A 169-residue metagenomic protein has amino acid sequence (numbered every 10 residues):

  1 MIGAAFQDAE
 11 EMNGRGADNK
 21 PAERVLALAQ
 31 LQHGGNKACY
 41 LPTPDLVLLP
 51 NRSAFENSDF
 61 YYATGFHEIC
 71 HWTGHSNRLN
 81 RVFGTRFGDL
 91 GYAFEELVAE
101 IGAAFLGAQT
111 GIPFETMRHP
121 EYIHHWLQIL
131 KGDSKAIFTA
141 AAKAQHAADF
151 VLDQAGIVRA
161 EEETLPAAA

Functional and structural regions predicted by a protein language model:
M1-E56: Contiguous, non-catalytic segments that form substrate-binding/exosite surfaces or channel walls
L41-T43, L79-F83, R118-H125: Short, conserved phosphate-binding/catalytic loop or strand-edge motifs used in phosphoryl-/nucleotidyl-transfer
L48-P50, Y61, G65, G102: Short, hydrophobic/aromatic alpha-helical segments in well-folded domains
L49-F55, L79-A93: Short helix/strand-bridging catalytic loops that position acidic/His residues to coordinate divalent metals and engage
S58-Y62, E95: Alpha-helical scaffolds flanking conserved acidic
A63-S76, A99: Active-site recognition of the HExxH zinc-binding catalytic motif
A93-Q109: An active-site-proximal "capping" alpha-helix that borders the catalytic cofactor pocket
A104-A169: Long, well-structured alpha-helical subdomains associated with metal-dependent extracellular/ecto-lumenal hydrolases
